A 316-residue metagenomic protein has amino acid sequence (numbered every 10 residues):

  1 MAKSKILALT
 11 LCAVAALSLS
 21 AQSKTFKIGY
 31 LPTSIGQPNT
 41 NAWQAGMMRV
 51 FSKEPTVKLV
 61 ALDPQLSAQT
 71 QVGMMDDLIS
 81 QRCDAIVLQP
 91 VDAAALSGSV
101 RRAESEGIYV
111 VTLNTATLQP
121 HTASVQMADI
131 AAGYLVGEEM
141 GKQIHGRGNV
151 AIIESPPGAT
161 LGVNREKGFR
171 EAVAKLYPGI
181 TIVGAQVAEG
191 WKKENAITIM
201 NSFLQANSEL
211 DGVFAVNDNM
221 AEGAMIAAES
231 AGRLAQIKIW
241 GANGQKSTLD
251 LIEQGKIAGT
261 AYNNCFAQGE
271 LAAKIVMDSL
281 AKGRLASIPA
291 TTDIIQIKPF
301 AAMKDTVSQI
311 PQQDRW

Functional and structural regions predicted by a protein language model:
M1-L9: Bacterial N-terminal signal peptides that target proteins for export
A8-S18: Bacterial N-terminal signal peptides
S20-I28, I144-R147: Immediate post-signal peptide segment of exported/extracytoplasmic ligand-binding proteins
K24-F26, T160-L161, A172-A174, L271-W316: Hinge/cleft segment of the Venus flytrap/periplasmic-binding protein
L31-Q44, V60-T70, D92-A93, T115 (+6 more regions): Hinge/beta->alpha junction and helix N-cap segments in small-molecule ligand-binding domains
D76-I79, D84-E104, F169, G184 (+1 more regions): Hydrophobic alpha-helical
A93-A131, L135, E139-K142, N149 (+4 more regions): Flexible loop/hinge segments that line or gate small-molecule binding clefts
N217-M225, C265-A281: Extracellular/periplasmic ligand-binding modules, especially the Venus flytrap/periplasmic-binding
